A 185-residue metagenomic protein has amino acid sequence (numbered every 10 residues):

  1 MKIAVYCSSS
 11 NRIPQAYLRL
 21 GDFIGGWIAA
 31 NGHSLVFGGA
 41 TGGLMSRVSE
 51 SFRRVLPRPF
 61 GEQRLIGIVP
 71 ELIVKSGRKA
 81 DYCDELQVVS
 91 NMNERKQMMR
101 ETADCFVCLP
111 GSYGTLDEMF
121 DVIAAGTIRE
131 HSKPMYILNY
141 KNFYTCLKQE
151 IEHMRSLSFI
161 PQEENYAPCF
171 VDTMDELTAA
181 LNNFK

Functional and structural regions predicted by a protein language model:
M1-T102, Y140-D175, A179-K185: A cross-family phosphate/adenosyl-ligand binding-site feature
S46-R54, E118-I128: Short Gly/Thr/Asp-enriched flexible loops that form oxyanion-binding sites at enzyme active sites
P57, A125-K133, F159-I160: Arginine/glycine-rich "motif VI" loop of SF2 helicases in the C-terminal RecA-like domain
V89, C108-P110, L138: Thr-Gly-centered strand-to-loop micro-motif
N93-G126: Active-site/ligand-binding-proximal alpha/beta "capping" segment
I128-T145: Short, positively charged, low-complexity/disordered linker segments
